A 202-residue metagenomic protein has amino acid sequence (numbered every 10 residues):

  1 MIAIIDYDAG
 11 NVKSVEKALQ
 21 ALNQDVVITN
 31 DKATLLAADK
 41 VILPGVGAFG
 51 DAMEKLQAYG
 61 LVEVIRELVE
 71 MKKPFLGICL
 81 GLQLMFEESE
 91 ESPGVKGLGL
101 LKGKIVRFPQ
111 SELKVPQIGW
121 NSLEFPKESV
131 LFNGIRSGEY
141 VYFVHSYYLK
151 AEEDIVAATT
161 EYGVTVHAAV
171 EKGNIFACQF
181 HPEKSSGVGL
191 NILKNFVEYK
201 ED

Functional and structural regions predicted by a protein language model:
I2-Q24, P182-K184: N-terminal beta1-alpha1 ligand-phosphate binding loop
V26-A37: Short acidic low-complexity segments
I42-P44: Structural motif
G47-Q117: Cysteine-nucleophile active-site neighborhood
E88-V164: Pocket-forming structural segment of enzyme catalytic cores
T165-E171: Short, surface-exposed beta-strand/loop micro-motifs that present aromatic residues
C178-D202: Acyltransferase
